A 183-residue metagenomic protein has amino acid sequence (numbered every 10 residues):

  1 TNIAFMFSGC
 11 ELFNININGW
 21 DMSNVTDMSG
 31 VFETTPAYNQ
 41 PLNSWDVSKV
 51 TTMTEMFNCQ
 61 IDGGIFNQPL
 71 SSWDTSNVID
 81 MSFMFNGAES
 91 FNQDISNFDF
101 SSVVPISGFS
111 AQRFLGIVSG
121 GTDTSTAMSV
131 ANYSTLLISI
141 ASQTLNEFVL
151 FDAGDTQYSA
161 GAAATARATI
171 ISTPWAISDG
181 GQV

Functional and structural regions predicted by a protein language model:
T1-V183: Negatively charged
